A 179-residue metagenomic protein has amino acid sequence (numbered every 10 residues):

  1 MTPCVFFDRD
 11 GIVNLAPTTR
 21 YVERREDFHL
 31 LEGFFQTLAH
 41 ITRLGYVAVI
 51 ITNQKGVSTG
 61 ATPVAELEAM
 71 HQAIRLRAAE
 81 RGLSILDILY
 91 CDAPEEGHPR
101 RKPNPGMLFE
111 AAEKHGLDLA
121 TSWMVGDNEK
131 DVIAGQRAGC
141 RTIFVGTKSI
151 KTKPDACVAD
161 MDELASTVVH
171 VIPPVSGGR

Functional and structural regions predicted by a protein language model:
M1-V49: Active-site neighborhood of HAD-like aspartate-dependent phosphohydrolases
V5, R9, A65-I85, E95-M124 (+1 more regions): Asp-based, Mg2+/Mn2+-dependent phosphohydrolase catalytic module
N14-A16, T59, I133, S166: Conserved protein kinase catalytic core
N14-T18, N53-K55, L86-D87, F109-A112 (+1 more regions): A short alpha-helix capping/helix-coil boundary motif
R24-E26, S58, P154: Glycine-rich, flexible loop/turn motifs
F34, L38-H71, I85-G97, G135: Substrate-recognition element of Asp-dependent hydrolases with the DxDx(T/V) motif
